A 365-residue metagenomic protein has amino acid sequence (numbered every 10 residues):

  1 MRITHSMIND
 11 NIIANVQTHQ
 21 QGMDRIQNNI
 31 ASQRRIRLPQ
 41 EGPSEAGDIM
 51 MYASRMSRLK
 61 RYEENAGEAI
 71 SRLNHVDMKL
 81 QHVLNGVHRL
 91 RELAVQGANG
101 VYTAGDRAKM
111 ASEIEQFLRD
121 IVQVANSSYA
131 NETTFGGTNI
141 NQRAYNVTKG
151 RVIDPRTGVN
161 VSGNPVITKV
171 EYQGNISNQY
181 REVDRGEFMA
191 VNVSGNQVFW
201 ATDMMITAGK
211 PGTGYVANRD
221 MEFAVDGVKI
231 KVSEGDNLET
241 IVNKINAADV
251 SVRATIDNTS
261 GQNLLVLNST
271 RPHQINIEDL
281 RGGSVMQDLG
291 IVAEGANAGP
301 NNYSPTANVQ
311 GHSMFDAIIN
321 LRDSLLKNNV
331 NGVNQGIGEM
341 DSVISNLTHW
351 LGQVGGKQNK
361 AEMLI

Functional and structural regions predicted by a protein language model:
M1-A144, M189, D236, N243 (+2 more regions): Amphipathic alpha-helical polymerization modules
Q21, Y172-N175, V216, A247: Short solvent-exposed loop/turn micro-motifs enriched in small/polar/acidic residues
M78-Q81, H88, N160, P165-E171 (+4 more regions): Threonine/glycine-rich low-complexity segments that form extended coil/beta-edge repetitive scaffolds
R107, A111, E115-N175, R181-E182 (+1 more regions): Charged mid-protein connector segments
S112, T213-D279: Extended, beta-strand-rich, solvent-exposed assembly scaffolds of outer structural proteins
N131, K149-N164, E222-D226, T259-H312: Acidic, small/polar residue-enriched beta-strand/turn segments
G137, V183-R185, V191-G195, S269-R271 (+1 more regions): Flexible glycine-/small-residue-rich
S304-N328: Aromatic-anchored, glycine/proline-accented short structural segments that stabilize local strand-turns or short
